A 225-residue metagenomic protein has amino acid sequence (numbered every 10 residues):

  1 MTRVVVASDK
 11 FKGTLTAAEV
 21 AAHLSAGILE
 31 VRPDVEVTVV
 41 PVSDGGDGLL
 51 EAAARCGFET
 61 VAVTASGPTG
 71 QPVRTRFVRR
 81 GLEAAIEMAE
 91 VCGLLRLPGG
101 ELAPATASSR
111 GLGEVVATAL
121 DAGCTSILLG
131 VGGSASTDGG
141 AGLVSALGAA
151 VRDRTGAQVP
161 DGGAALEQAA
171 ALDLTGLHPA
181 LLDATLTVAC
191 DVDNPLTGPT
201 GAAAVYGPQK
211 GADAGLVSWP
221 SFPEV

Functional and structural regions predicted by a protein language model:
M1-V131, A135-V225: N-terminal loops that bind phosphate or other acidic moieties and the adjacent beta-alpha structural core
